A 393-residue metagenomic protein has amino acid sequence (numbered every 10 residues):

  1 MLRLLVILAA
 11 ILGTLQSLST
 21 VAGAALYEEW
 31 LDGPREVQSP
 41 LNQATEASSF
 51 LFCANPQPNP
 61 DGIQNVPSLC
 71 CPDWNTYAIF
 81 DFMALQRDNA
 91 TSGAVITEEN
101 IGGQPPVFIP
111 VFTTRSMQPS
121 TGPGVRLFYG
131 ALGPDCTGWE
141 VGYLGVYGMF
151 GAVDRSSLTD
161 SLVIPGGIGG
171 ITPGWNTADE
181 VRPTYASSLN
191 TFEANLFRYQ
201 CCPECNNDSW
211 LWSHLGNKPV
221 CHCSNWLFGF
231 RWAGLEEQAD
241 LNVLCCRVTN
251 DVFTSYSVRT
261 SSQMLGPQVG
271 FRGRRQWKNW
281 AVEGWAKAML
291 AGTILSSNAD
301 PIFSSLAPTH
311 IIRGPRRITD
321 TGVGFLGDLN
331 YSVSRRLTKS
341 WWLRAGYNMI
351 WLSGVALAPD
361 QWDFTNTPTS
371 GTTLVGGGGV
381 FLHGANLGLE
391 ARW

Functional and structural regions predicted by a protein language model:
Q16-E98, T137-E140, L144, C201-V220: Intrinsically disordered, low-complexity Gly/Pro-rich repeat tracts
D73, P134-C136, C201-P203, Q276-K278 (+1 more regions): Outer-membrane beta-barrel channels and translocator barrels
N75, G122-R126, L189-E193, C223-N225 (+4 more regions): Transmembrane beta-barrel architecture of outer-membrane proteins
T76-F80, T137-V141, H222-F230, P267-V269 (+4 more regions): Transmembrane beta-strands of outer-membrane beta-barrel proteins
A84-D88, G145-M149, W232-E236, A288-S296 (+2 more regions): Transmembrane beta-strands of outer-membrane beta-barrel pores
T91-N100, Q104-S120, G148-L189, L235-Q263 (+3 more regions): Extracellular/periplasm-exposed beta-strand and loop segments of Gram-negative cell-envelope proteins, dominated by
A131, R198-Q200, G273-R275, V333-R335 (+1 more regions): Residue-level signature of outer-membrane beta-barrel architecture
N195-L196, G379-W393: Outer-membrane beta-barrel "beta-signal"
